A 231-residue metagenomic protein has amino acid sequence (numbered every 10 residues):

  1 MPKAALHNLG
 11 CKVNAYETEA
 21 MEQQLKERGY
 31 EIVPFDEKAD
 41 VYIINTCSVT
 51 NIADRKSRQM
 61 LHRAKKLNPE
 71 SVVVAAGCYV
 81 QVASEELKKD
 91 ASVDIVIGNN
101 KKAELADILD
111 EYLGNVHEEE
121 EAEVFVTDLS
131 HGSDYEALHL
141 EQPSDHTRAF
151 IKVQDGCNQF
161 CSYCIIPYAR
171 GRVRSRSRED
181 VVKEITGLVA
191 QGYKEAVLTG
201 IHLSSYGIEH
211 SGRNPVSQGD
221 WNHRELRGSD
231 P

Functional and structural regions predicted by a protein language model:
M1-Y206: Proteins enriched for Cys/Gly/acidic motifs involved in redox and nucleic-acid/cofactor modification
I208-G212: Short glycine/threonine-rich loop-to-helix capping motif typified by GTGT followed within a few residues by an Asp-Pro
R213-P231: Alpha-helix-loop-beta-strand connector modules within alpha/beta enzyme cores
